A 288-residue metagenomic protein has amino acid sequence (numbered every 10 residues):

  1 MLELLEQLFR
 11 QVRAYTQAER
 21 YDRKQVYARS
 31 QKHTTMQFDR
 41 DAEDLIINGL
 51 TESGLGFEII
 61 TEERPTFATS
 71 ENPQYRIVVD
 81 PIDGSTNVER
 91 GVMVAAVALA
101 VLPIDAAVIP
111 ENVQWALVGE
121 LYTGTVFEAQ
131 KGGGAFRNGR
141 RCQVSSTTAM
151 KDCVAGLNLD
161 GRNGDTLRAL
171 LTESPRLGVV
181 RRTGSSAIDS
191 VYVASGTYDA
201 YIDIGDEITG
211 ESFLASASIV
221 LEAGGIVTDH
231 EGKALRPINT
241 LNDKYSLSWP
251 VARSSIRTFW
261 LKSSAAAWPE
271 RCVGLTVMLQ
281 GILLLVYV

Functional and structural regions predicted by a protein language model:
M1-I82, G274-T276: N-terminal subdomain of lithium-sensitive/metallo-dependent phosphomonoesterases centered on the IMPase/IPPase/PAP
M36-D41, E89-G91, G184, G210 (+1 more regions): Short, conserved micro-motifs enriched in small and acidic residues
E52, Q130-G132, Q143-T276: An extended, acidic
P73-G132, K151: DPxDG-like acidic metal-binding loop motif
C272, G281-I282: Positively charged, low-complexity intrinsically disordered regions
